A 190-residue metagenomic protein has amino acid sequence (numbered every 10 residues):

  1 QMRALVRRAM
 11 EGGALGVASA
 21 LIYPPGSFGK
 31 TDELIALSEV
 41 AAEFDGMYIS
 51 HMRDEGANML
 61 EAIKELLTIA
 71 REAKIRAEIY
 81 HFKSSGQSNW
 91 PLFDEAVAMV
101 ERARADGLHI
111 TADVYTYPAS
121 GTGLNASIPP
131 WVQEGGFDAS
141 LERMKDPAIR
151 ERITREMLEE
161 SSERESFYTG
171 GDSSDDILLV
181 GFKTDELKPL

Functional and structural regions predicted by a protein language model:
Q1, Y23-F28, I49-S50: Glycine-rich tight-turn/loop motif centered on a GG-T
Q1-Y23, L34, S38, T68-R71 (+2 more regions): Active-site neighborhoods of metal-dependent hydrolases
G26-G29, D54-L60, Q87-P91: Acidic-and-aromatic substrate-binding clefts and catalytic sites of carbohydrate-active enzymes
D32-E43, M47-I75: Extended hydrophobic/aromatic segments used for targeting, binding, or gating
